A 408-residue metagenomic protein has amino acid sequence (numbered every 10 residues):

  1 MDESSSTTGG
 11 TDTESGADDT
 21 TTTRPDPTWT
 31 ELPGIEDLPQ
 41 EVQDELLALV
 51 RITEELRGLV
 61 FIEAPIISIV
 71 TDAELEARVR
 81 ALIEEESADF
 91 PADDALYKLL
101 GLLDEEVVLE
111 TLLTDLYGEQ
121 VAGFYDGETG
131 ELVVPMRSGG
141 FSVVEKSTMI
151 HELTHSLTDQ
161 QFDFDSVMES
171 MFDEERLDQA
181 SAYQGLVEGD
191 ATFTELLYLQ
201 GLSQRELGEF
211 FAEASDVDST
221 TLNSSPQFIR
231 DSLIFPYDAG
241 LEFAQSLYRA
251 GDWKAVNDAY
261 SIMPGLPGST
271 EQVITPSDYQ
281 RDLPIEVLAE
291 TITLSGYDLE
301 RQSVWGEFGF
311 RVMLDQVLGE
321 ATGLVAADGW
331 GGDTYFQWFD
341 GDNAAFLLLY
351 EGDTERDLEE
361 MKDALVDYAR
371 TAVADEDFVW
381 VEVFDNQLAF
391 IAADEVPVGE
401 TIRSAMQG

Functional and structural regions predicted by a protein language model:
M1-T23: Ser/Thr-rich, Pro/Gly/Ala-heavy low-complexity intrinsically disordered linkers and tails of secreted extracellular
Q43-V134, S138-S142: Auxiliary, metal-adjacent structural segments of Zn-dependent hydrolase domains
T53, S147-F164, A191-T192, A244 (+1 more regions): Active-site recognition of the HExxH zinc-binding catalytic motif
I62-I83, M171-E175, E209-T220, M263-P264: Acidic helix-start/capping segments at beta-turn-to-alpha-helix junctions
L132-I150, Q179-A182: Short pre-active-site segment immediately N-terminal to the catalytic Zn-binding motif
D159-F211: Post-HExxH zinc-binding segment in Zn-dependent metallohydrolases
T220-N343, L349: Pan-zinc metallopeptidase signature
G331, F339-G408: C-terminal soluble interaction/assembly domains
